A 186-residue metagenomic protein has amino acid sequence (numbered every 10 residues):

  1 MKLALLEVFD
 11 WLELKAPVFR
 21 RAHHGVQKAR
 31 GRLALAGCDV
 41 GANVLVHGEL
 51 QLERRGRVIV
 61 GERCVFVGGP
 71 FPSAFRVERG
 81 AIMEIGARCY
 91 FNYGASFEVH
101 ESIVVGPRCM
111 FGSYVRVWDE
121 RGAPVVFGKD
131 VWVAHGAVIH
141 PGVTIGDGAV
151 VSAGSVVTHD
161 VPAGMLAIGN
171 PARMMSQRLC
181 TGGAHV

Functional and structural regions predicted by a protein language model:
M1-D119, P124, G128-K129, A137 (+4 more regions): Domain-scale signature associated with acetyltransferase and cell-envelope carbohydrate enzymes
V143: Extracellular carbohydrate recognition
V150-S152, V156: A generic "structured core" feature
